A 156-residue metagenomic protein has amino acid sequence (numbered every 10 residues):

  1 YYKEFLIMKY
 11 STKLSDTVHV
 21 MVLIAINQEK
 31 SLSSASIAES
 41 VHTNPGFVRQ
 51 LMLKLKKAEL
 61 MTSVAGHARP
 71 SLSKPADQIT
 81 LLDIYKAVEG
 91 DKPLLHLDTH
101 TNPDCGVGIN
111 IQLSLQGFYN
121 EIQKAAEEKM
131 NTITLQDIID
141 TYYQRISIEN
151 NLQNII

Functional and structural regions predicted by a protein language model:
Y1-F5, T99, P103-I156: C-terminal regulatory/oligomerization modules of transcriptional regulators
Y2-V20: Short alpha-helical segments that sit at the start of domains
A25-E29, K74-P75: Short helix-capping/hinge SLiMs at alpha-helix to coil transitions
A35-V41: A short alpha-helical element within helix-turn-helix/winged-helix DNA-binding domains across DNA-binding proteins
M52-K56: Basic amphipathic alpha-helical segments that dock to polyanions
A58-S73: Beta-hairpin "wing" of winged helix-turn-helix
A76-T101: Conserved segment of winged-helix/HTH DNA-binding domains
